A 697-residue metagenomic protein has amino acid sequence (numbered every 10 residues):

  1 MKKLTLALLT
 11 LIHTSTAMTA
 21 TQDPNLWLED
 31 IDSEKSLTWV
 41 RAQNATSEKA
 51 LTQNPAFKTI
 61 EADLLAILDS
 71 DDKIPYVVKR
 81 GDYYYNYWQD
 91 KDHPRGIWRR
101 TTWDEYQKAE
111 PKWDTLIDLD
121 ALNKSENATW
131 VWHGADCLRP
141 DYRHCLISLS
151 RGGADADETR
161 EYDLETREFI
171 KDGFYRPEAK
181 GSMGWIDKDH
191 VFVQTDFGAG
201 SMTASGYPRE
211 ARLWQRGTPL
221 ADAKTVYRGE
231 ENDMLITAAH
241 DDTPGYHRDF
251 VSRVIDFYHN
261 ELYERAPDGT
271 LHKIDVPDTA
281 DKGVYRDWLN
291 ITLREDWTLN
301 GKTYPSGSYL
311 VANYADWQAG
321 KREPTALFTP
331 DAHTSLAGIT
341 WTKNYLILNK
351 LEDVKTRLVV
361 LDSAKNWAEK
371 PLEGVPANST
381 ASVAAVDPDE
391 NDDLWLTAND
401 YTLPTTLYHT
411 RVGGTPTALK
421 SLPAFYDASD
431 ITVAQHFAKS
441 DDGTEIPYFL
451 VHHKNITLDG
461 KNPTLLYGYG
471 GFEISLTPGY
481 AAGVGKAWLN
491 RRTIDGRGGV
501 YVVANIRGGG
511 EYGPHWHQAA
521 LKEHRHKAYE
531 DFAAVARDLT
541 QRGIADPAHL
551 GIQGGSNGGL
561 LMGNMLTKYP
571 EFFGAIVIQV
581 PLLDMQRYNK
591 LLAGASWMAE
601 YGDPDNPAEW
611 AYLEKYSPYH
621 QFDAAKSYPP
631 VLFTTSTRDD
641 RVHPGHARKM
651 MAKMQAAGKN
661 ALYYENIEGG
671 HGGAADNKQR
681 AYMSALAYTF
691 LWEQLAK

Functional and structural regions predicted by a protein language model:
M1-L4: Positively charged n-region of N-terminal signal peptides that target proteins for export
A7-H13, A17-D393, T397-T405, H409-G413 (+6 more regions): Beta-propeller folds
Q89, N399, Y467-G471, S556 (+1 more regions): Glycine-rich His-Gly loop
E105-A109, G152-A154, E165-E168, I186 (+11 more regions): Secondary-structure transition/capping motifs at alpha-helix termini and the adjoining loop/turn into the next element
D120-D141, S148-A156, E168, G173 (+4 more regions): Cap/lid segment of the alpha/beta-hydrolase catalytic domain
T292, N349, T397, V451 (+3 more regions): Short hydrophobic segments within beta-strands
R491, V503-K697: Active-site-proximal cap/loop segments of hydrolase catalytic domains
